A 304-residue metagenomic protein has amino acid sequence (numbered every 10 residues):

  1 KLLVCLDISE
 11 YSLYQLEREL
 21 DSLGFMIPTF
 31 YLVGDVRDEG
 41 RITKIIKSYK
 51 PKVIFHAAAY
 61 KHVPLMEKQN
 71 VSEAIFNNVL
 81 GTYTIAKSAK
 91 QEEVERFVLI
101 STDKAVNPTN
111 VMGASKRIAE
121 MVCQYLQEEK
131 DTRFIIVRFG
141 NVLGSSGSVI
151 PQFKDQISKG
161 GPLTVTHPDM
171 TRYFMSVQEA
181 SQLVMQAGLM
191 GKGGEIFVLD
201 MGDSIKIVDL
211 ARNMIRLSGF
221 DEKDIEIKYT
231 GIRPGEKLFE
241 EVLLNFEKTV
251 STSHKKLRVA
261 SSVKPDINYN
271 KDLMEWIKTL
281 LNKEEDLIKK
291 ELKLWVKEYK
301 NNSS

Functional and structural regions predicted by a protein language model:
K1-V4: Short beta-strand element of Class I
L6, I54-A58, F97-T102, V137-F139: SDR active-site strand-loop-helix element
S9-S12, D203: Helix N-cap at the beta1-alpha1 junction of Rossmann-like dinucleotide-binding domains, i.e., the first residues
Y31, A74, F134-V137: Hydrophobic/aromatic anchor residues within beta-strands of the central parallel beta-sheet of Rossmann-like
L32-V33, F76, Y229: Conserved residues in the N-terminal Rossmann fold of short-chain dehydrogenase/reductase
V33-V53, G235: Conserved Rossmann-fold cofactor-binding substructure of NAD(P)-dependent oxidoreductases
A58, H62-E120, Q127: Conserved Rossmann-fold NAD(P)-dependent oxidoreductase catalytic core, especially the SDR/UDP-sugar
M121-V142, S146-S304: Strand-loop microenvironment adjacent to phosphate/nucleotide-handling motifs in alpha/beta enzyme folds
